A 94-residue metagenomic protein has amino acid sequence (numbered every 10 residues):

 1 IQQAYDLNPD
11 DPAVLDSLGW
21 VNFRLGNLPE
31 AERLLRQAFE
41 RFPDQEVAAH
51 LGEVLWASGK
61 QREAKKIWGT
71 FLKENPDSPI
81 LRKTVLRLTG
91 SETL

Functional and structural regions predicted by a protein language model:
Q3-A4, Q37-A38, T70-F71: Canonical positions in the second alpha-helix
L7, E40-F42, E74: Structural marker of alpha-solenoid helical repeat scaffolds
D11, D44-Q45, S78: Residue-level recognition of tetratricopeptide repeat
V14, V47-A48, L81: TPR alpha-solenoid repeat register
S17, H50, T84-R87: Canonical tetratricopeptide repeat
R24, A57-S58, R87-L94: Register position in tetratricopeptide repeats
